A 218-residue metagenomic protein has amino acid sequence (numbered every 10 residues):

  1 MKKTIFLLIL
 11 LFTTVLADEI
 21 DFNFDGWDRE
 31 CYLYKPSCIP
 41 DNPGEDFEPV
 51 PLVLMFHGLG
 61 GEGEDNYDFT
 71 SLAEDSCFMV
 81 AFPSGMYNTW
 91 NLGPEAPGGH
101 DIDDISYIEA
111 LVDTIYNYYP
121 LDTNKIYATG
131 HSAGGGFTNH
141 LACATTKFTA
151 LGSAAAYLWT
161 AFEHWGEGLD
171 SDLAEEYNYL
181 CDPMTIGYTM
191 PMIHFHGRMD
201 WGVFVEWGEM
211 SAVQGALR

Functional and structural regions predicted by a protein language model:
K3-T13: Sec-dependent N-terminal signal peptides
F6, I20-F22, P43, F69 (+1 more regions): Residues embedded in well-ordered secondary-structure elements
L11, Y87, A133, L158-W159 (+1 more regions): Residue-level marker for beta-strand->alpha-helix junctions and adjacent short loops that shape enzyme
F12-T13, Y67, M210: Alpha-helical transmembrane segments and their juxtamembrane interfaces
V15-A17: Boundary at the C-terminal end of the N-terminal hydrophobic targeting segment
F22-C38, G44-Y127, H131, G136-H140 (+2 more regions): Serine-hydrolase catalytic machinery in alpha/beta-hydrolase-like enzymes
A150, A155-R218: The feature captures the conserved acid-bearing segment of alpha/beta-hydrolase catalytic domains
